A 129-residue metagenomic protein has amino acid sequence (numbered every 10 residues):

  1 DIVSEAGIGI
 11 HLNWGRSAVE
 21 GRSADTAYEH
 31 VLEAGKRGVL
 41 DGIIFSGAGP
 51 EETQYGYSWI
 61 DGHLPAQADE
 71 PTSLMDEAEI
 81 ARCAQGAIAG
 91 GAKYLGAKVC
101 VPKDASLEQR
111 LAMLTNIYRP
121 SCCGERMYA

Functional and structural regions predicted by a protein language model:
D1-A6, I10, D41, D61-R82 (+1 more regions): Conserved alpha/beta-domain cores
D1-G9, R110-N116, S121-C122, R126: Active-site acidic/histidine proton-transfer and metal-coordination neighborhood in alpha/beta enzyme cores
D1-Y55: Acidic/histidine-rich catalytic cores of soluble enzymes
A6-I8, V39-D41, I88-L95, R126: Short, well-ordered coil/turn segments that N-cap beta-strands
G15-R22, I44-Q67, K93-L107: Flexible glycine/acidic-rich beta-alpha junction loops that bind and position SAM and/or redox cofactors in anaerobic
T26-K36, A66-G91: A short, acidic, amphipathic alpha-helical segment used as a generic capping/interface helix at domain edges
F45-S46, G124-A129: A generic structural motif
A87-G90, Q109-M113: Short, charged alpha-helical segments
